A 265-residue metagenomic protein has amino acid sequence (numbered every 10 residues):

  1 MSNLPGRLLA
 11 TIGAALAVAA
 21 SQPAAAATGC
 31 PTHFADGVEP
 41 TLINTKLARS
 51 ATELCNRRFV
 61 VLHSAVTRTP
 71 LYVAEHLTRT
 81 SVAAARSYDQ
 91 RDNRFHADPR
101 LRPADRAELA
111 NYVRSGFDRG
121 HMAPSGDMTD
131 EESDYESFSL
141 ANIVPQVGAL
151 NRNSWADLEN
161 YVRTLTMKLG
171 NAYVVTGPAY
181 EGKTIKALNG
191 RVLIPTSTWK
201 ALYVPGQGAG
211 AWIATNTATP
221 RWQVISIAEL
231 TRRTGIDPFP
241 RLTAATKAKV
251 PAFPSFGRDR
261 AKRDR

Functional and structural regions predicted by a protein language model:
P5-G6, G13-R265: Domain-level detector for secreted/extracellular nuclease and nuclease-toxin modules, and for the ENPP-like C-terminal
